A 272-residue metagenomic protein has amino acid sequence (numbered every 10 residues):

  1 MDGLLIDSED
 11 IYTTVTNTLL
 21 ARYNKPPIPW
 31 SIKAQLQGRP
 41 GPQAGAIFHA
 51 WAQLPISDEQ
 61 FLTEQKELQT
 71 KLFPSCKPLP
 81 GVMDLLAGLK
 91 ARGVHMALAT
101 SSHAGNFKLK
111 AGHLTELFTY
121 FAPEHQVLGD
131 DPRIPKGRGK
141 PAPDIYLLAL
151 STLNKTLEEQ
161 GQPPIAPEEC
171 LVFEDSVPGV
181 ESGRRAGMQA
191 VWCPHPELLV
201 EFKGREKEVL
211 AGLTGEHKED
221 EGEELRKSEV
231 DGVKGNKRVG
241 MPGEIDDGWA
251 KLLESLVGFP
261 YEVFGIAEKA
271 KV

Functional and structural regions predicted by a protein language model:
M1, L36, H95, G137 (+1 more regions): Short glycine/serine/threonine-biased micro-segments
M1-R92, G105-K108: N-terminal helical cap/lid subdomain that shapes the substrate entry/recognition surface in HAD-like hydrolases
D7, L98-T100, W192: Hydrophobic residues in well-ordered beta-strands that form the structural core
L68-T70, L98-T100, P163: N-terminal start-of-chain detector that recognizes signal peptides and the immediate post-cleavage beginning
G93-A97, E168-E169: Short active-site oxyanion
A104-G105, L109-V272: Asp-based, Mg2+/Mn2+-dependent phosphohydrolase catalytic module
